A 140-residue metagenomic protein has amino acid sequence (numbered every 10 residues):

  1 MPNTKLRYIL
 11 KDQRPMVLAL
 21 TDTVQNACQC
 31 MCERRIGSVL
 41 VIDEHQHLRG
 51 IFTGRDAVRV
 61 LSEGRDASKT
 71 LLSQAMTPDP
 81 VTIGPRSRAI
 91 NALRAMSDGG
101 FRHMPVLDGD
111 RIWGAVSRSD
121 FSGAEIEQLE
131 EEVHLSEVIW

Functional and structural regions predicted by a protein language model:
M1-W140: Tandem CBS (Cystathionine beta-synthase) repeat/Bateman regulatory domains
